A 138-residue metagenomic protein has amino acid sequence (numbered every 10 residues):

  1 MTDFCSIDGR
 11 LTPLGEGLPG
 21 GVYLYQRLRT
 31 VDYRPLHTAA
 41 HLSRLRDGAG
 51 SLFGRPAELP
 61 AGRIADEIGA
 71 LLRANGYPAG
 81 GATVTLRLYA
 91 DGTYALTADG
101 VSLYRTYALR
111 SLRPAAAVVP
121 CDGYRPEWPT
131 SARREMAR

Functional and structural regions predicted by a protein language model:
M1-A74, G81-T83, Y89-R138: Helix-start/capping segments and mature chain N-termini
